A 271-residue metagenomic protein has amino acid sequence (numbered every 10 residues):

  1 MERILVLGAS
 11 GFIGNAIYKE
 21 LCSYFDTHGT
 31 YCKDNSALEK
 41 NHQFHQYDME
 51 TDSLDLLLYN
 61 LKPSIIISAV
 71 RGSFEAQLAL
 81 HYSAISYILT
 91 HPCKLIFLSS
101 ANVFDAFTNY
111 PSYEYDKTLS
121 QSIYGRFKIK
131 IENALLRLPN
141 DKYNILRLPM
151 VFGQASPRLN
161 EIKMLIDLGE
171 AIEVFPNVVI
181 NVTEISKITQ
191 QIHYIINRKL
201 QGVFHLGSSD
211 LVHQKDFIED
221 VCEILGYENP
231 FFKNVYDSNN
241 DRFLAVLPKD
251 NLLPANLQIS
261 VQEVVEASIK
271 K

Functional and structural regions predicted by a protein language model:
M1-Y24: N-terminal Rossmann NAD(P)H-binding glycine-rich loop of SDR-like oxidoreductase domains
E2, N239, A255-K271: Amphipathic terminal alpha-helices
G29-L38, M49: N-terminal Rossmann-fold cofactor-binding loop
Q43-Y87: NAD(P)H-binding glycine-rich loop region in Rossmannoid oxidoreductase-like domains and their noncatalytic homologs
S83-I123: Conserved Rossmann-fold NAD(P)-dependent oxidoreductase catalytic core, especially the SDR/UDP-sugar
A106-L146, G153: Catalytic helix-loop patch of NAD(P)-dependent Rossmann-fold dehydrogenases
N133-I180, K187: NAD(P)-dependent short-chain dehydrogenase/reductase
E170, Q191-Y194, R198-F243, I269-K270: Mid/C-terminal beta-alpha module of Rossmann-like enzyme folds, strongest in SDR-family dehydrogenases/epimerases
